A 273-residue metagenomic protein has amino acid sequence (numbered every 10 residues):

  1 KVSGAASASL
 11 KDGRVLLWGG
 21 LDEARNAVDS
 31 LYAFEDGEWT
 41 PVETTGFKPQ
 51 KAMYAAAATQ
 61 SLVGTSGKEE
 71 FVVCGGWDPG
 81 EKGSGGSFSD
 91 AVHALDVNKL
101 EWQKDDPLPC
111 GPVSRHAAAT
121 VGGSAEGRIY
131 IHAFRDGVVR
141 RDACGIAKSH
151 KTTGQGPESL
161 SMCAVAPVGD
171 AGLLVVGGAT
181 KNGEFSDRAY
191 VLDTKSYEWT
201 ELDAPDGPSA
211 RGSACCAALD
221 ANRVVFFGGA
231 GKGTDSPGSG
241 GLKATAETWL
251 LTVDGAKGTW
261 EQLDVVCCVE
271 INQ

Functional and structural regions predicted by a protein language model:
K1-Q273: Kelch-like beta-propeller repeat domains
